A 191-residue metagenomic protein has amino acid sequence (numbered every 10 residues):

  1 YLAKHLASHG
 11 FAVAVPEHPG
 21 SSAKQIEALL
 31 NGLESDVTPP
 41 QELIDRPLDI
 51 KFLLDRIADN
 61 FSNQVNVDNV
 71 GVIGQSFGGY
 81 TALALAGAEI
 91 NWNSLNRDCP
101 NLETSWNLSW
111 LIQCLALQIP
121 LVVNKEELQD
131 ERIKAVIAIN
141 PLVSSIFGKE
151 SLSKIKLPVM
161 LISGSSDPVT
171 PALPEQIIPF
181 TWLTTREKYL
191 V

Functional and structural regions predicted by a protein language model:
Y1-E17, A23, F180-T181: Short amphipathic alpha-helix adjacent to the substrate-entry channel of hydrolases
A28-L29, S35-D68, A84, N93-C114 (+2 more regions): Alpha/beta-hydrolase active-site loop
N69-G71, A135-I137: Residue in the alpha/beta-hydrolase core beta-strand immediately N-terminal to the catalytic nucleophile
V72-G74, I162: Short beta-strand immediately N-terminal to the catalytic nucleophile in serine-hydrolase-like folds
G74-G78, A82: Gly/Ala-rich beta-loop-alpha elbow adjacent to hydrolase catalytic centers
F147, P168-E175: Conserved alpha/beta-hydrolase "acid-adjacent" motif
I155, L161-S163: Short beta-strand/loop motif that positions the catalytic acidic residue of the alpha/beta-hydrolase fold
L183-V191: Catalytic histidine neighborhood in serine/cysteine hydrolases with alpha/beta-hydrolase-type architecture
